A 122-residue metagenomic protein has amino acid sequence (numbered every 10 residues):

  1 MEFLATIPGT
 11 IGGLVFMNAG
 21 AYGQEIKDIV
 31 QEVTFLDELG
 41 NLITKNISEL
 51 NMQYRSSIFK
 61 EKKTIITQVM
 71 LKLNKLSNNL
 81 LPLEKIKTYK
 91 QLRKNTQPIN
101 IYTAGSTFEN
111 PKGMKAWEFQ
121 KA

Functional and structural regions predicted by a protein language model:
M1, I11, D28-Q31, E38-L39 (+1 more regions): Short coil/turn connectors at secondary-structure junctions
M1-A5, K45: General beta-strand structural signal in soluble alpha/beta enzymes
E2, F16, Q68, K72: Conserved beta-strand segments that form the floor/walls of ligand-binding pockets within enzyme and binding domains
L4-Q31: A gly/ser-rich beta-alpha-beta helix-loop segment of oxidoreductase catalytic cores
L36-D37, L42-A122: Phosphate/pyrophosphate- and phosphate-bearing ligand-binding catalytic cores of soluble enzymes
